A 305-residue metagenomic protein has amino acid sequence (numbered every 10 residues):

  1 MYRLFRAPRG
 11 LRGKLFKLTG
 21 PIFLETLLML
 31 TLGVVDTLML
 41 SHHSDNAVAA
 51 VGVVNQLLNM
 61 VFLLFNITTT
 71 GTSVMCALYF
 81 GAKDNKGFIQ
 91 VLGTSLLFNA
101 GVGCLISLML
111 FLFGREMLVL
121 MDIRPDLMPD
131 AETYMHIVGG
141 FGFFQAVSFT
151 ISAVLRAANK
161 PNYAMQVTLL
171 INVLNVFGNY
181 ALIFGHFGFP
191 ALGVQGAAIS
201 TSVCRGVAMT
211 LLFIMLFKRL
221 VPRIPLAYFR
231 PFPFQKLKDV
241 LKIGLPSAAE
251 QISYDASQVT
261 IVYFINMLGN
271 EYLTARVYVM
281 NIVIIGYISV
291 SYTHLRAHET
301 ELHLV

Functional and structural regions predicted by a protein language model:
M1-I22, C76-F143, F189-L245, R296-E299 (+1 more regions): Short alpha-helical transmembrane segments in multi-pass integral membrane proteins
R12-K14, L18, T26-L30, L64-N66 (+8 more regions): Hydrophobic alpha-helical transmembrane segments of integral membrane proteins, especially multi-pass transporters
G13-A77, L245-I265: Signature of the first transmembrane helix
F23, L27, T31, V35 (+12 more regions): Generic alpha-helical transmembrane segments of integral inner-membrane proteins, especially permease/transport modules
L30-A49, L118-P125, G178-L192, I252-I285: Helix-terminus/linker motif at the lipid-water interface of multi-pass membrane proteins
V48-L108, Q145-A164, R276-E299: Small-residue-rich hydrophobic transmembrane alpha-helices
N99, V154-A181, Q195-S202: Alpha-helical transmembrane segments of multi-pass membrane transporters/permeases
R205-M209, A248-I252, I284-S289: Hydrophobic transmembrane alpha-helical segments of multi-pass transport and channel proteins
